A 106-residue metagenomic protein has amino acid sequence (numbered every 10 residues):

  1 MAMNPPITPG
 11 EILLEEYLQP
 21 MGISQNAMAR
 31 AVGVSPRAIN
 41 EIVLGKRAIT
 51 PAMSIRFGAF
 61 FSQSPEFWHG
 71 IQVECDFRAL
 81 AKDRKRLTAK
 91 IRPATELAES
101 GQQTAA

Functional and structural regions predicted by a protein language model:
M1-I23, G70: A short, Lys/Arg-rich alpha-helix, primarily the initiator
Y17-L18, S62, V73, K82: A generic structural signal for secondary-structure junctions that act as hinges or helix/strand caps at the edges
L18, A29, G58: The alpha-helix within a helix-turn-helix
I23-E41: Short alpha-helical DNA-recognition segment
G33, L44, V73: Residue-level detection of the helix-turn-helix DNA-binding "recognition helix"
K46-A59: Short, basic-rich loop-to-helix N-cap that marks the start of a DNA-contacting helix
F67-A106: Short, charged recognition helix plus adjacent turn of helix-turn-helix-like nucleic-acid-binding domains
